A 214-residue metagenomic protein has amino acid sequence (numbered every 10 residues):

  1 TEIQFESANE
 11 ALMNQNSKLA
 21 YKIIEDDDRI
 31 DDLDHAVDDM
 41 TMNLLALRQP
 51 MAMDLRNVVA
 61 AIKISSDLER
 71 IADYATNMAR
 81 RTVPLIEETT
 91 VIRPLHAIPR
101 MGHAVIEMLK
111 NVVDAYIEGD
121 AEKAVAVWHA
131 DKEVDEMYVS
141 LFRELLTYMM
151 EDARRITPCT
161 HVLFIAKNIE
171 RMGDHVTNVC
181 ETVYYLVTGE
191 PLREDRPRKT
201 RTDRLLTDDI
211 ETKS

Functional and structural regions predicted by a protein language model:
T1-S214: Cytosolic, long alpha-helical scaffolding segments
